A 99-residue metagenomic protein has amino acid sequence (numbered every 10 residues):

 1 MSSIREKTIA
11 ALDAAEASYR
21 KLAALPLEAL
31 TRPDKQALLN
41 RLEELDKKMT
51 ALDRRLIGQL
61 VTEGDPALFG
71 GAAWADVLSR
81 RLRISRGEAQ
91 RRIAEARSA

Functional and structural regions predicted by a protein language model:
M1-A99: Peripheral, non-cofactor segments flanking catalytic/redox cores
